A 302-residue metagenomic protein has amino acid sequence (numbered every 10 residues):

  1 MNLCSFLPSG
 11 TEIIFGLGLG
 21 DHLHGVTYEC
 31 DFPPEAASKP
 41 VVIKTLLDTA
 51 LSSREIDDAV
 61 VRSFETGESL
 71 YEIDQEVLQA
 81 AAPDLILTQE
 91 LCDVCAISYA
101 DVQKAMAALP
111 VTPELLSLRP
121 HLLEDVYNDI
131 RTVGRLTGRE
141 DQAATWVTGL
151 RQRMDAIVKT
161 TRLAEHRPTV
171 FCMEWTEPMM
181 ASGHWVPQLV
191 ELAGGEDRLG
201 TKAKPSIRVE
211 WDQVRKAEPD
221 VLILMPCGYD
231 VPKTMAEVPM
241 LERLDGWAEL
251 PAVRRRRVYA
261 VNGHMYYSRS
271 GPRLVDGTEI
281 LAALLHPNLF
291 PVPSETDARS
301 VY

Functional and structural regions predicted by a protein language model:
M1-Y302: N-terminal ligand-binding lobe of clamshell/alpha-beta domains
